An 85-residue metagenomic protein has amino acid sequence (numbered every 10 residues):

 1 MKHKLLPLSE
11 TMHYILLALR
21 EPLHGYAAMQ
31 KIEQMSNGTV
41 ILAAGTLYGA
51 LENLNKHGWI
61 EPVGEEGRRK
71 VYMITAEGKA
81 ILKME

Functional and structural regions predicted by a protein language model:
M1-H3, W59-I60: A generic local structural motif
K2-T46, E66: N-terminal helix-turn-helix DNA-binding core of bacterial DNA-binding proteins
L47-L54: Basic amphipathic alpha-helical segments that dock to polyanions
N55-G67, M73: Beta-hairpin "wing" of winged helix-turn-helix
G67-E85: Basic, amphipathic "hinge/linker" alpha-helix immediately C-terminal to the N-terminal HTH DNA-binding motif
